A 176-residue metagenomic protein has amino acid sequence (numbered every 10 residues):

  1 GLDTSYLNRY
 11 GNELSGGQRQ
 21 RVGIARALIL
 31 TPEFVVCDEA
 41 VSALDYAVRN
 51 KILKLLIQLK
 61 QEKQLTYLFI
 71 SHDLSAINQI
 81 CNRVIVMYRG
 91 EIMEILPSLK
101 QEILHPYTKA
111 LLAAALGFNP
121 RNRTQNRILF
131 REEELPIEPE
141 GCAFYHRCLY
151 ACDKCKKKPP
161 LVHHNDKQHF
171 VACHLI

Functional and structural regions predicted by a protein language model:
G1-Y6: Conserved "ABC signature" C-loop
Y10, E39-A40: Walker B catalytic motif
Y10-L14, Q18: Conserved ABC ATPase signature
I24, V36, I52: Hydrophobic anchor residue at the start of the ABC signature
I29-E33: A short, proline-enriched helix->beta-strand linker immediately N-terminal to the Walker B motif in ABC-type P-loop
L44, V48-R123: P-loop NTP-binding/switch modules centered on Walker-like glycine-rich loops
I95-I176: Charged, flexible cofactor/metal-binding loops and thiol motifs
